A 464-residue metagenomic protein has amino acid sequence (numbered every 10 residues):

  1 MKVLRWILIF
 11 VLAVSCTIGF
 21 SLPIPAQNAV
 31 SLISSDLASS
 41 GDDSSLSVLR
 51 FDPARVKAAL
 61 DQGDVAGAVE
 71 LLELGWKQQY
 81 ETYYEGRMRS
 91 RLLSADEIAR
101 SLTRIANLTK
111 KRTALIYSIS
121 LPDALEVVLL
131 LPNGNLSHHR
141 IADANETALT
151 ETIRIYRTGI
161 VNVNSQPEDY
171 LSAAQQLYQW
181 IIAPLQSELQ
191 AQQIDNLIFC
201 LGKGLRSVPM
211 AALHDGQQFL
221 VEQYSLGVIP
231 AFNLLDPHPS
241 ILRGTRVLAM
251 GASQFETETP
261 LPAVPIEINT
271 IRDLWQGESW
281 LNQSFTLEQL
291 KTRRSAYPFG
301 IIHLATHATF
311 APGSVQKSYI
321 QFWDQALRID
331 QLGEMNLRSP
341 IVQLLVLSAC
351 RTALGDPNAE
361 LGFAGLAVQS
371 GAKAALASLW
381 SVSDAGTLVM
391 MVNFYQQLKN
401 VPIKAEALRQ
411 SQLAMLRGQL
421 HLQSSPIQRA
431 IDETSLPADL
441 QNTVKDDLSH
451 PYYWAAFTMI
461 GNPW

Functional and structural regions predicted by a protein language model:
M1-L8: Bacterial N-terminal signal peptides that target proteins for export
W6, Q27-Y224, L234-P237, R243: Domain-scale, conserved, charged regions that form catalytic cores and adjacent regulatory/interaction surfaces
I9-G19: Bacterial N-terminal signal peptides
L60, V163-L171, Q254-L261, W280 (+1 more regions): Second-shell loop/turn segments in exported
P122, K203-S207, Q254-E258, T286-E288 (+5 more regions): Solvent-exposed loop/turn segments at secondary-structure junctions within structured extracellular/periplasmic domains
D123, V127, L388, V392-W464: An often Trp-containing, charged/polar helix-loop segment at the C-terminal end of enzyme catalytic cores
G202-I301, K317-I320: Catalytic-core domains of enzymes
A231-N233, P237-H238, G300, L304-N393: Catalytic cores of nucleophile-dependent amide-cleaving enzymes
